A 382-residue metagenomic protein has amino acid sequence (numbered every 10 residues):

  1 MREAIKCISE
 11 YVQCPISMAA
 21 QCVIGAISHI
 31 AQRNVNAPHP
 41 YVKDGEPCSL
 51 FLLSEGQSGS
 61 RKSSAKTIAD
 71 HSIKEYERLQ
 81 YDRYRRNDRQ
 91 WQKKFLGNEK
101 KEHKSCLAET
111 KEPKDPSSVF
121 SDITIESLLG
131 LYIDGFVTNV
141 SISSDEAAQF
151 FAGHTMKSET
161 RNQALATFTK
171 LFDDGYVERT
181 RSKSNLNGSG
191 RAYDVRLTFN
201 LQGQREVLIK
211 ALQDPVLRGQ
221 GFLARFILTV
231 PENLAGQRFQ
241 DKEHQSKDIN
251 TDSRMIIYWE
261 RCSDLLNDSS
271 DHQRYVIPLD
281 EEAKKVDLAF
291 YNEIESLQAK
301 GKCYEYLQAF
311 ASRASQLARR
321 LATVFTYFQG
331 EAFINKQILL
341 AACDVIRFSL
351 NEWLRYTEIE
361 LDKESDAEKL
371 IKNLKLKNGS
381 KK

Functional and structural regions predicted by a protein language model:
M1-K382: Phosphate-handling catalytic cores of nucleic-acid transaction enzymes
